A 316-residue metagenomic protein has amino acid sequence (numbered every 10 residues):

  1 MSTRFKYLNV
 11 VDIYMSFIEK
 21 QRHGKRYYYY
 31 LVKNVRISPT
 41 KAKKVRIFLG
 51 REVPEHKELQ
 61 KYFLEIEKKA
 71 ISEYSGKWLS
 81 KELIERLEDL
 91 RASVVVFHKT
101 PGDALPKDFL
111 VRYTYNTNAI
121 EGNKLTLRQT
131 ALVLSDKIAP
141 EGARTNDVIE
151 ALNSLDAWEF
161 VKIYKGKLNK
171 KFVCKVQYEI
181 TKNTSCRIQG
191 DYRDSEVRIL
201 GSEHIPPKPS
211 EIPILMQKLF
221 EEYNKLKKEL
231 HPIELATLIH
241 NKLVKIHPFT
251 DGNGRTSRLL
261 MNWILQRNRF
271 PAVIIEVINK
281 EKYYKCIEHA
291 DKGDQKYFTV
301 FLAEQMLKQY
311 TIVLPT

Functional and structural regions predicted by a protein language model:
M1-D251, R255-T316: FIC/Doc superfamily catalytic core
